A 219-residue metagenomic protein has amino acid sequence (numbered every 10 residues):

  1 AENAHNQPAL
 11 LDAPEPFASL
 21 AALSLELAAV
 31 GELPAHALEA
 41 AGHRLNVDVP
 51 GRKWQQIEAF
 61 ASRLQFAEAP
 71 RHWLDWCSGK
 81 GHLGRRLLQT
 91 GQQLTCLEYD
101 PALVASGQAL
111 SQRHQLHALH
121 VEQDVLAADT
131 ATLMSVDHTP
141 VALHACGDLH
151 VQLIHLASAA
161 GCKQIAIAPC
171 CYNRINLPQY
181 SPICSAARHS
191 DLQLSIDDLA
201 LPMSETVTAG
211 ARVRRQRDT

Functional and structural regions predicted by a protein language model:
A1-R44: Intrinsically disordered, low-complexity glycine/charged-rich regulatory or linker segments that flank or connect
R44-Q55: Class I SAM-dependent methyltransferase Rossmann-like catalytic core, especially the SAM/SAH-binding loop
W54-A69: Conserved alpha-helix/loop element of class I SAM-dependent methyltransferases that forms part of the SAM/SAH-binding
P70-G79: Conserved class I S-adenosyl-L-methionine
K80-G91: Conserved SAM-binding loop of SAM-dependent methyltransferases across substrates and taxa, primarily the Class I
Q93-E98: Conserved SAM-binding motif I beta-strand of class I
G107-Q108: Conserved SAM-binding loop
L119, L126-T219: Class I S-adenosyl-L-methionine
